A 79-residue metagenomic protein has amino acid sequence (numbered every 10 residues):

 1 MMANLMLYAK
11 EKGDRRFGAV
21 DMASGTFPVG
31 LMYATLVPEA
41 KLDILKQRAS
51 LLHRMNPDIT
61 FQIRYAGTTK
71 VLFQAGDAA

Functional and structural regions predicted by a protein language model:
M1-F27, Q62-I63, V71-A78: Short N-terminal "domain-start" leader segments that mark the transition from disordered tails or signal peptides into
G18-D43, A66: A short, exposed loop/beta-hairpin motif centered on an aromatic-Gly-Thr core
A34, D43-A79: Short, mixed-charge low-complexity intrinsically disordered segments
